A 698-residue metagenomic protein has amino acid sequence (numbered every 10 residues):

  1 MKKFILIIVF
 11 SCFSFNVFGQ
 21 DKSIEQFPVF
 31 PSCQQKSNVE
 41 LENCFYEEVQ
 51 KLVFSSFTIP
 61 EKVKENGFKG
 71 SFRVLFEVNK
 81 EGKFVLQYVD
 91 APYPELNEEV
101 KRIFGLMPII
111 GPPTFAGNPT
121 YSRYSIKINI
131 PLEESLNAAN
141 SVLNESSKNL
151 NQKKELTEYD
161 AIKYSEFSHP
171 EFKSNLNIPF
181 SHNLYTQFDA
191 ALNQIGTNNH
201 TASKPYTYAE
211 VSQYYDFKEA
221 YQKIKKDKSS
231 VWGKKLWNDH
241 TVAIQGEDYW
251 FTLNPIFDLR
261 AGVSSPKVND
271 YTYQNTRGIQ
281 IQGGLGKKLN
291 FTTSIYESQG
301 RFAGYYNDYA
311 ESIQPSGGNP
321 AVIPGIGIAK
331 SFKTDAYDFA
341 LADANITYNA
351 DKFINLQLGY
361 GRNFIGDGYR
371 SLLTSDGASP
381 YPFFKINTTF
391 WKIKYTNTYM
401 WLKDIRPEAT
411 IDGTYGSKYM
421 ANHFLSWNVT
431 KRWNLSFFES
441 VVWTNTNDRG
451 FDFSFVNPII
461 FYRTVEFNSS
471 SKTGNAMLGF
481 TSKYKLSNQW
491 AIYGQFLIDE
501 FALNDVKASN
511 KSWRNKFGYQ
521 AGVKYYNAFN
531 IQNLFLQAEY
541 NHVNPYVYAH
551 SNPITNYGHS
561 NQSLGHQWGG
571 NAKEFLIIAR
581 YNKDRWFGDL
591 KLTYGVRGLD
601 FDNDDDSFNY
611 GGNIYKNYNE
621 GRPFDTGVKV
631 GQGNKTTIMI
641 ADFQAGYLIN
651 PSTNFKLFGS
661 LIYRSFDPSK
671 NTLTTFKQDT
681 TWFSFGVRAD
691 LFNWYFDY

Functional and structural regions predicted by a protein language model:
I5-I7, S11, F18-L150: Charge-biased low-complexity segments
I24, F68, F72, S122 (+10 more regions): Exposed loop/turn and edge beta-strand positions of beta-sandwich/beta-sheet ligand-binding modules
F76, Y88-A91, I126, L132 (+5 more regions): A mature extracytoplasmic/lumenal domain signature
P108-I109, P255-A261, I662-R664: Generic short beta-strand segments
E155-N434, V441-N445, A508-F517, K524 (+5 more regions): Outer-membrane beta-barrel channel domains
G246, F339, W433-Y698: Exposed, low-structure sequence patches enriched in small/polar residues
